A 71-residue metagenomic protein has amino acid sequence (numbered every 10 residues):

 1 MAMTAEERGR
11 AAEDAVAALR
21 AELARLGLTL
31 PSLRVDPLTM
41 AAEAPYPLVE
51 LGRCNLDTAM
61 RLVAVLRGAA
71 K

Functional and structural regions predicted by a protein language model:
M1-M60, A64-K71: Positively charged, low-complexity terminal tracts and the immediately adjacent first secondary-structure elements
